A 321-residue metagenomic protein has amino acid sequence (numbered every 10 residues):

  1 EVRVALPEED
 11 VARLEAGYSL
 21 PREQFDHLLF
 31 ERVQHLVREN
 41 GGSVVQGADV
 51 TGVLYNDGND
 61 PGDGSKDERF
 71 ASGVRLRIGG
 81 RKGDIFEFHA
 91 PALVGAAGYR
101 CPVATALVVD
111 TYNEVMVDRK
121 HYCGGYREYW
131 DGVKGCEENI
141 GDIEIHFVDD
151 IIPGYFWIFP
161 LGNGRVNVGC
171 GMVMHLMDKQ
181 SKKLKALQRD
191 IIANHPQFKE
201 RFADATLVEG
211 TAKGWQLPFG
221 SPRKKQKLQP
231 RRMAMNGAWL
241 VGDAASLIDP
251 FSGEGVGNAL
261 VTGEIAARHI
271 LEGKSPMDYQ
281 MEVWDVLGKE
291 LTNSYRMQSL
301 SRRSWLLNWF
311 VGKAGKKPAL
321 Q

Functional and structural regions predicted by a protein language model:
E1-D49, Q321: Conserved N-terminal/central alpha/beta ligand/cofactor-binding core
E8-D10, C170-M174, A244-A245: Short, histidine-centered active-site or binding-site loop motifs used for metal coordination, general acid-base
A12-E15, V168, L247-P250: Short small-residue beta-strand/loop micro-motif enriched in glycine and branched aliphatics
Q24, L28, G98, G125 (+1 more regions): Short amphipathic alpha-helical face segments that pack within enzyme cores and frequently flank/anchor catalytic
D26, G95-G98, D243, D249: Acidic active-site catalytic centers that drive phospho-/nucleotidyl reactions and related ester hydrolyses
R32-F202: Predominantly flavin-linked oxidoreductase catalytic cores and closely associated redox partners
G52, L176-H269: FAD/FMN-dependent oxidoreductases across multiple families
R268-Q321: C-terminal helical "tail/cap" subdomain of flavin- and related membrane-associated enzymes
